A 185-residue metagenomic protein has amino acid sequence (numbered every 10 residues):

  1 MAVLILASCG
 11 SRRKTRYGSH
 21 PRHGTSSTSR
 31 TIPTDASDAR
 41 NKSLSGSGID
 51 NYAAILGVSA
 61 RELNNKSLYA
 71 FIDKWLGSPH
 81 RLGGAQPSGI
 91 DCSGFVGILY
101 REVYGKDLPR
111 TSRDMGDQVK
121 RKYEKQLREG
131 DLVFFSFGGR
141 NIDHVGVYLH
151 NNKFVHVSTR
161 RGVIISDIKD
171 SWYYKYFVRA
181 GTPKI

Functional and structural regions predicted by a protein language model:
I5-S8: C-terminal motif of bacterial Sec signal peptides marking the signal peptidase cleavage site
G10-T25, T31-D38, R121-K122, L149-I185: Aromatic- and glycine-rich peptidoglycan recognition patches
S27-R81: Post-signal-peptide N-terminal segment of Sec-exported extracytoplasmic proteins
I55-V58, S78-E129: Catalytic cysteine-centered active-site loop
K66, A70-K74, G94-I98, E102 (+2 more regions): Solvent-exposed, polar/charged alpha-helical surfaces in well-ordered, non-transmembrane soluble domains, broadly
I72-H80, L99-L108, F137, S158 (+1 more regions): Sec/Tat-exported extracytoplasmic proteins
K106-D170: ...with weaker cross-activation on analogous glycine-rich loops/strands in unrelated enzymes
